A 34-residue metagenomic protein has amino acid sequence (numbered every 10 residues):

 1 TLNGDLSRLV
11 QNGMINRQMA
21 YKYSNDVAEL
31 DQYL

Functional and structural regions predicted by a protein language model:
T1-L34: Short, flexible helix-loop junctions that flank or precede catalytic/ligand sites
